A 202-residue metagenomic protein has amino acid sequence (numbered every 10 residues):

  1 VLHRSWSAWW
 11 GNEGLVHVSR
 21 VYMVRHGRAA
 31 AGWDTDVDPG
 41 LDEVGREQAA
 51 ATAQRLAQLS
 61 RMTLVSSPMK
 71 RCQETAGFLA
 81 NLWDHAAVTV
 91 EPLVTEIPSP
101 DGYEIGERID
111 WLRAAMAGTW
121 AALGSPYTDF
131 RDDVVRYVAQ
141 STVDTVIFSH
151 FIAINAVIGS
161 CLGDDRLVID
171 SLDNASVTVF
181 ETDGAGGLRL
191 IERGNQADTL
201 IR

Functional and structural regions predicted by a protein language model:
L2-E91, G118-L123: Active-site-proximal alpha-helix that buttresses catalytic centers in soluble enzyme cores
L2-S19, H85, T89, E96-D110 (+3 more regions): Acidic, low-complexity terminal tails and accessory targeting/binding regions of phosphate-metabolizing enzymes
V21, M62, S141-I152: Generic beta-sheet signal
H26, H150, Q196-L200: Histidine-centered active-site/metal-ligand motif
A29, A153-I154: Short active-site segment of divalent metal-dependent hydrolases/proteases that encodes the spacing between
S67-M69, L93, F148-I152, R193: Short, well-ordered beta-to-alpha junction loops that form the rim of enzyme active sites and present histidine/acidic
F78, A156-S160: Active-site signature of alpha/beta-hydrolase-fold catalytic machinery across serine- and Asp/Cys-nucleophile hydrolases
A115-T142: Internal catalytic-core helix/loop-beta-alpha segment that presents or stabilizes conserved functional determinants
